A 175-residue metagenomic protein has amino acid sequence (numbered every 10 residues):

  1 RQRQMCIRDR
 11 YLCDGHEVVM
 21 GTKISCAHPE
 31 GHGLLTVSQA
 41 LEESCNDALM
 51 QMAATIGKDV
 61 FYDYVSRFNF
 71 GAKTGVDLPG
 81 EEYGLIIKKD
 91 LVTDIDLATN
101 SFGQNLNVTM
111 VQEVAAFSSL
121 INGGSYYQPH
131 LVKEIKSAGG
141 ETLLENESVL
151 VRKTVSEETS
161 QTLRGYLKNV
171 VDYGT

Functional and structural regions predicted by a protein language model:
Q4, R8-T175: Beta-lactam-recognizing serine transpeptidase/beta-lactamase-like catalytic domain environment
